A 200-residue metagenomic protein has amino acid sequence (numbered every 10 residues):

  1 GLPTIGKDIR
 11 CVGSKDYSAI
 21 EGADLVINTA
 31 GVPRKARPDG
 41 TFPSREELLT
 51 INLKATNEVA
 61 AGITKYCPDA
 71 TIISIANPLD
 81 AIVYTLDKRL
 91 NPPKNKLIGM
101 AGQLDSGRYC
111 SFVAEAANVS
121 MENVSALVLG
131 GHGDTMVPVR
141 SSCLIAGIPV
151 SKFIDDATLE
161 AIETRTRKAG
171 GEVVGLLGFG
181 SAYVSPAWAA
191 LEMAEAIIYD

Functional and structural regions predicted by a protein language model:
G1-A23, V32-D39: Conserved N-terminal Rossmann-fold NAD(P) cofactor-binding segment
K7-V12, A70-T71, N95-K96, V124: Residue-level recognition of the N-termini of beta-strands and the immediately preceding loop/turn
Y17-A19, N77-A81, G131-D134: Short, internal active-site loops enriched in acidic
V26-N28, S74-I75: Redox-cofactor binding/interface segments in oxidoreductases and associated redox assembly factors
T29-T50: Active-site beta->alpha loop and helix N-cap motifs at the rims of alpha/beta catalytic domains
P43-C110: Rossmann-like NAD(P)(H) cofactor-binding subdomain of soluble oxidoreductases
L90-K96, L104-D200: C-terminal substrate-binding/catalytic lobe of Rossmann-fold NAD(P)-dependent dehydrogenases
